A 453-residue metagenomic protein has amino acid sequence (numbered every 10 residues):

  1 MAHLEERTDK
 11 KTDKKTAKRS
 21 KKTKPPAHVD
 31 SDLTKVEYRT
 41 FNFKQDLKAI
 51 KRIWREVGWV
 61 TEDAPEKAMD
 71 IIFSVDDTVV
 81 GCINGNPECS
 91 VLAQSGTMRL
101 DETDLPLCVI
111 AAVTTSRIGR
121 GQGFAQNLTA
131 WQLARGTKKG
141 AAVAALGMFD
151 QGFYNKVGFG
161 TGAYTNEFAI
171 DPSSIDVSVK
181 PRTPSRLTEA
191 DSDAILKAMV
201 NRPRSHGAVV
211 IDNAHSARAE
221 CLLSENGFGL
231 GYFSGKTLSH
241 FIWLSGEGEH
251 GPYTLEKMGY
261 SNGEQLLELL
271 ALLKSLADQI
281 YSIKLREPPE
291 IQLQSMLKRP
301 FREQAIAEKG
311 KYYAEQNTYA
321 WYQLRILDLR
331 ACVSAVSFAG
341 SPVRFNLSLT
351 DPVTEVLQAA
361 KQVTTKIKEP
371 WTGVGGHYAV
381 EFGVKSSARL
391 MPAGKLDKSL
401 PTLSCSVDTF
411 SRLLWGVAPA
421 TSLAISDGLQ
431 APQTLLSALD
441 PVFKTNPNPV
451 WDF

Functional and structural regions predicted by a protein language model:
A2, E6-R7, K18-S95, E102-V109 (+2 more regions): Short amphipathic alpha-helix that is part of the acyltransferase structural core
I110-R120, F149, T254-G263, T409: A short, internal acetyl-CoA/4′-phosphopantetheine-binding micro-motif in the GNAT/acyltransferase core
A112-T115, R120-T137, G263-K274: Conserved acetyl-CoA-binding loop-helix of GNAT-fold acetyltransferases
T129, L133-M148, D278-P289: Conserved GNAT acetyl-CoA-binding A-motif
K138-A142, M148-N166, E290-K309: Conserved active-site alpha-helix within GNAT-family acetyltransferase domains
T161-E256, Y260-L267, A271-L276, Y281-E287 (+1 more regions): Amide-forming acyltransferase catalytic core, primarily the GNAT-like/NAT-type and related acyltransferase folds
T318-K385: A glycine-rich beta-turn/hairpin centered on an aromatic-Pro dipeptide
S386-F453: C-terminal interaction segments
